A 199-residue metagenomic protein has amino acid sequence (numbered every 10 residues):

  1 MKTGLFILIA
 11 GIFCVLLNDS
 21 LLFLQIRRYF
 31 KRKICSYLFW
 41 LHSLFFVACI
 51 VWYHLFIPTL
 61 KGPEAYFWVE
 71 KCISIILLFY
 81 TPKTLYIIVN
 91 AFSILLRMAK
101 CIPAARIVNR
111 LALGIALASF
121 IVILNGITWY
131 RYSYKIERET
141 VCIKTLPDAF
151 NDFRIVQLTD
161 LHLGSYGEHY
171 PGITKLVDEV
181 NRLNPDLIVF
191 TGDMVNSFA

Functional and structural regions predicted by a protein language model:
M1-Y132: Non-catalytic terminal accessory segments
Y132-E137, C142, L146-A199: Membrane-embedded segments
